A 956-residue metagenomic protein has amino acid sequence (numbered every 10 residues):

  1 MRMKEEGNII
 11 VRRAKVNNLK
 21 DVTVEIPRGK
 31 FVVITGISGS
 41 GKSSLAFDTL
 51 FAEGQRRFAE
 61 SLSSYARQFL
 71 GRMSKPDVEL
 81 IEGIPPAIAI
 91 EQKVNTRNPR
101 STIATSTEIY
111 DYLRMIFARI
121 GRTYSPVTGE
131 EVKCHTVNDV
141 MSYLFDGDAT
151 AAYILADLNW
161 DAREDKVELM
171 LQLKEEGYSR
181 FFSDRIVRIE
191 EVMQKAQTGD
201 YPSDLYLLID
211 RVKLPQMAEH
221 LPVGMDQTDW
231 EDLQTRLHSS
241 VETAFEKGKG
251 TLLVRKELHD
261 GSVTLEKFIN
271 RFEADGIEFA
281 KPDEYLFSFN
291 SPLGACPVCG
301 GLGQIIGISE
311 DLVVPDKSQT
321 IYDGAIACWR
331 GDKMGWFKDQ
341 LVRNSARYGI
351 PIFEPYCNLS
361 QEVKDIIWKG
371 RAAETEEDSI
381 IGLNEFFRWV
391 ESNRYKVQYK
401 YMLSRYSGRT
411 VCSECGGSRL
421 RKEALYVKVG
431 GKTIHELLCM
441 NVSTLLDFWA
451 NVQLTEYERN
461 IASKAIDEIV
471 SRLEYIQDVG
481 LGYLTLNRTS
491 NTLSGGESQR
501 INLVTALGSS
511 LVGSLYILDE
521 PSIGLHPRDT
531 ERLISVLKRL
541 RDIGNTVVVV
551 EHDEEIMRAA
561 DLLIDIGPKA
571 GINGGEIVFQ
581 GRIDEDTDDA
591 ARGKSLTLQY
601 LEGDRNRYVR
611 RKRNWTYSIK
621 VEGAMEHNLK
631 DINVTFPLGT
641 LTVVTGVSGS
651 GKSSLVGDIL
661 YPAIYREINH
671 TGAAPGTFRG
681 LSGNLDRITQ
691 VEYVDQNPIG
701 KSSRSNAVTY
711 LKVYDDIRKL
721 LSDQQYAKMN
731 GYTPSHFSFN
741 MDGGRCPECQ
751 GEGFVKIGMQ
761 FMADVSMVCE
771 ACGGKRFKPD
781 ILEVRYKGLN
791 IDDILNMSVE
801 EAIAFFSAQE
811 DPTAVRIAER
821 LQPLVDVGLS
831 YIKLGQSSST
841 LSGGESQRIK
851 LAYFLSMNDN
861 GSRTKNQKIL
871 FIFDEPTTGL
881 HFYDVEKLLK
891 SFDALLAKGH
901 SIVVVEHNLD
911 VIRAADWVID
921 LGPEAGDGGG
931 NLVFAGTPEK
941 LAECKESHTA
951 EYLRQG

Functional and structural regions predicted by a protein language model:
M1-G956: Conserved phosphate-binding elements of NTP-dependent enzyme cores
